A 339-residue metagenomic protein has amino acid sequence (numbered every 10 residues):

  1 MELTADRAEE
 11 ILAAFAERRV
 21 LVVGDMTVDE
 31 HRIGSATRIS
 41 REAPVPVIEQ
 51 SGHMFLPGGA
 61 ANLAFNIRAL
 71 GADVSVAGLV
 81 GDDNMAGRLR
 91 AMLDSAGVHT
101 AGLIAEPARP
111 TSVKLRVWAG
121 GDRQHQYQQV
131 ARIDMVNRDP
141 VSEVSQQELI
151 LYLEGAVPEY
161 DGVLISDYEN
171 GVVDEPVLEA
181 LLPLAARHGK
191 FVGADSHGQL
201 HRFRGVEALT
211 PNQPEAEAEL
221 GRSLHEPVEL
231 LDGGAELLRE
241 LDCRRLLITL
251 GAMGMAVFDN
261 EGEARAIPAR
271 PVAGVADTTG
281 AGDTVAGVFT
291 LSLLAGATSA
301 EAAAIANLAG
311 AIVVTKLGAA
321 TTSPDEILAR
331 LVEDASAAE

Functional and structural regions predicted by a protein language model:
M1-A14, P183: Short coil-to-helix leader/linker segments, especially the first N-terminal amphipathic alpha-helix with its helix
A5, E17-V20, V28-L164, S323-E339: Conserved N-terminal subdomain of the carbohydrate kinase-like
V22, V76-G78, A194, I248: Structural beta-sheet core signal
M26, Y168, T284: Active-site metal-binding loops of divalent metal-dependent hydrolases
R38-A43, V206-P214, M253-G282, L328-L331 (+1 more regions): Flexible glycine/proline-rich, aromatic-decorated loop/lid segments
G162, N170-A264: Conserved phosphate/ATP/ADP-binding segment of small-molecule kinases
E240-R244, R270-E333: Conserved post-catalytic alpha-helical subdomain immediately downstream of the catalytic base and nucleotide-binding
